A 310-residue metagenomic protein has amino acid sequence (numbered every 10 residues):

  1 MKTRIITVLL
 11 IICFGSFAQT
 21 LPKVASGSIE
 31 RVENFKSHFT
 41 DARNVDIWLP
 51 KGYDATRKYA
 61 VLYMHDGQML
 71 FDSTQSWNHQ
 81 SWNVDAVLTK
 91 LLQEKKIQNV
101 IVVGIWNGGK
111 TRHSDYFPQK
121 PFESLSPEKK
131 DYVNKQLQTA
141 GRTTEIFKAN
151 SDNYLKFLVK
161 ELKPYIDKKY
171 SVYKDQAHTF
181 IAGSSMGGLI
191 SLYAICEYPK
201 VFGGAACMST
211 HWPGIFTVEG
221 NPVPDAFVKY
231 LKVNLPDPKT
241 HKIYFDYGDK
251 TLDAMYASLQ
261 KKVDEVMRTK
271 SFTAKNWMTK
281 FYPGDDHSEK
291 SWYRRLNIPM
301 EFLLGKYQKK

Functional and structural regions predicted by a protein language model:
M1-K23: Bacterial Sec-dependent N-terminal signal peptides
Q19-K310: Non-catalytic cap/lid and distal C-terminal segments of serine-dependent acyl enzymes
